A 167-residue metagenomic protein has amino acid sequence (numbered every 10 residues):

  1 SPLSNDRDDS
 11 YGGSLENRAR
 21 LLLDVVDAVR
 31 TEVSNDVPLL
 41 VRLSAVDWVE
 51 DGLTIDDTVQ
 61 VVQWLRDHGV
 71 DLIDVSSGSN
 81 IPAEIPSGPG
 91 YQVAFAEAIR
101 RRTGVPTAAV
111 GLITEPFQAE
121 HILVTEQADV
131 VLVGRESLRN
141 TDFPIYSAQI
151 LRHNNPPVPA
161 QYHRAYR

Functional and structural regions predicted by a protein language model:
S1-R167: Flavin-dependent oxidoreductase catalytic cores
